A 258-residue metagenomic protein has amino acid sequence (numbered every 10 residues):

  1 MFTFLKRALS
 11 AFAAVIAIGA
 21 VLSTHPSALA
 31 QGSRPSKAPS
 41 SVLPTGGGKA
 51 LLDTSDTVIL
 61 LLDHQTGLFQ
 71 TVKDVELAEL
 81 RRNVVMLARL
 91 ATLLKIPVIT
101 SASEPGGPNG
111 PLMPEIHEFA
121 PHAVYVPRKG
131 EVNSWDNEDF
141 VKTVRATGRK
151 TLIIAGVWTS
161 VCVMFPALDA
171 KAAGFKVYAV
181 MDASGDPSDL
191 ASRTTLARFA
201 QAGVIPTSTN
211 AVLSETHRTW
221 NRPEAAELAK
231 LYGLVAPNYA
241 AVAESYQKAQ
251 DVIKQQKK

Functional and structural regions predicted by a protein language model:
M1-A13, S23: Bacterial N-terminal signal peptides that target proteins for export
I16-S27: C-terminal segment of classical bacterial N-terminal signal peptides
A30-G130, R193-A200, V204-I205, T216-K258: Active-site acidic carboxylates
V85, E138, S160-M164: Glycine-rich phosphate-binding loop at the start of an alpha helix
T92-I99, H122-Y125, A146-L152, F175-V180: Short, surface-exposed connector motifs at secondary-structure boundaries
N109-I116, F140-V141, P166-L168: Distinct, well-ordered alpha-helical segments
Y125-G148: Glycine-rich oxoanion-binding loops at beta->alpha junctions
T151-T209: A contiguous pocket-lining binding segment that forms or flanks enzyme active sites
